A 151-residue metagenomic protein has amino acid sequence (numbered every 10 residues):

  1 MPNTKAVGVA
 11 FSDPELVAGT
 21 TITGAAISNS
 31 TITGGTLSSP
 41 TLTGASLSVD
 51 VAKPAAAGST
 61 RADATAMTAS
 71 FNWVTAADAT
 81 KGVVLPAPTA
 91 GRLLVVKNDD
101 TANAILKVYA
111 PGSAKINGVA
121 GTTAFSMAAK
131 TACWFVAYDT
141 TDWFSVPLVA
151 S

Functional and structural regions predicted by a protein language model:
M1-M67: Intrinsic low-complexity, repeat-rich intrinsically disordered segments enriched in small/flexible residues
V9, K81-V83, T123: Flexible, active-site-adjacent loop/turn segments at secondary-structure boundaries
L16, M67, P88, F125-M127: Hydrophobic beta-strand core residues of beta-sandwich domains
G19, M127-A132: Tight coil/turn sites that cap or link beta-strands
S39-K115, Y138-S151: Exposed extracellular interaction/assembly regions and N-terminal maturation sites
G112-A129: Terminal beta-strand-rich extracellular "head" domains that mediate receptor/glycan or other ligand binding
